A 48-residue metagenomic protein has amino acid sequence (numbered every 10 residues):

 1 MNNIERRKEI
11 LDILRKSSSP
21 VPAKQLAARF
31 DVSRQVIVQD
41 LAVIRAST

Functional and structural regions predicted by a protein language model:
M1-T48: Short, basic/aromatic recognition patches that contact phosphate-bearing ligands
